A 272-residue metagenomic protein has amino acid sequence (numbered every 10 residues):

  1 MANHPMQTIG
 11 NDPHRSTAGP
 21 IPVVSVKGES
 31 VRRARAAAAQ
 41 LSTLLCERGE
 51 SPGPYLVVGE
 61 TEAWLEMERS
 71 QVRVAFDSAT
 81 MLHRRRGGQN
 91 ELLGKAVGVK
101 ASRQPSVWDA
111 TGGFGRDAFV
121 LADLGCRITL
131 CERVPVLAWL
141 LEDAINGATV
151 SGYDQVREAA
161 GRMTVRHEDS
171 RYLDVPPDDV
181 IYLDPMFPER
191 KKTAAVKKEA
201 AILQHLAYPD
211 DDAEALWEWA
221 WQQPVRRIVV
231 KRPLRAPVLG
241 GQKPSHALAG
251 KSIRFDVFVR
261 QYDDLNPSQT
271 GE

Functional and structural regions predicted by a protein language model:
M1-S106, D123: S-adenosyl-L-methionine
G94-L137: Hydrophobic alpha-helical segments and helix pairs
S106, R127, R162, R226-R227: Residues at the starts of beta-strands that form the adenosine-phosphate
V107-V120, D178-K197: Conserved proline-anchored active-site loop of SAM-dependent methyltransferases that bridges a beta-strand
C131-V180: S-adenosyl-L-methionine
D169-L173, Y208-W221: A short, acidic, amphipathic alpha-helical segment used as a generic capping/interface helix at domain edges
M186-L216: Mobile active-site "lid"/loop adjacent to the S-adenosyl-L-methionine
A213-V259: Conserved Class I SAM-dependent methyltransferase catalytic core
